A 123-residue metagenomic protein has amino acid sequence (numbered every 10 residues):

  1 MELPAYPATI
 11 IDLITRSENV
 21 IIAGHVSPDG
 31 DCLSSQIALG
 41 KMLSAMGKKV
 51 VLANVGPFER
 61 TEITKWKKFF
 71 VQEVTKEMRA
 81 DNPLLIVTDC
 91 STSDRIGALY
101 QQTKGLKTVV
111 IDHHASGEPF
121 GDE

Functional and structural regions predicted by a protein language model:
M1-E123: Replace "Mg2+/Mn2+-dependent" with "divalent metal-dependent
